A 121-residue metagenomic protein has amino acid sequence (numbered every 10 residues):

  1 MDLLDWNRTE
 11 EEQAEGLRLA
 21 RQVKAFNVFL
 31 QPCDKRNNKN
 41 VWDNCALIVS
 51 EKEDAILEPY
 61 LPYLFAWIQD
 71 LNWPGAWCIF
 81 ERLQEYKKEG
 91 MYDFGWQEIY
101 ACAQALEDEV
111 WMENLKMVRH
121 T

Functional and structural regions predicted by a protein language model:
M1-D2, V23-D34, D54-W67, K88-Y100: Amphipathic alpha-helical scaffolding segments comprising HEAT/armadillo-like alpha-solenoid repeats
M1-V41: Terminal domain-start segments
E10-Q22, W42-A55, A66-D70, P74-Y86 (+2 more regions): Structural detector for internal amphipathic alpha-helices that build alpha-solenoid repeat scaffolds
